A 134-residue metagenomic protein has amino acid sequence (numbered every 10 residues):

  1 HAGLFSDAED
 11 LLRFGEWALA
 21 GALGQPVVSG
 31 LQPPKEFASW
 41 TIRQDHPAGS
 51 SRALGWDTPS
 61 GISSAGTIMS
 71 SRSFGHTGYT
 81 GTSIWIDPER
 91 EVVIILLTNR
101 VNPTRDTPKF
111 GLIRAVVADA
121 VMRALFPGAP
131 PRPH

Functional and structural regions predicted by a protein language model:
H1-H134: Catalytic loop of the DD-peptidase/beta-lactamase superfamily, centered on the K-T-G motif and neighboring
